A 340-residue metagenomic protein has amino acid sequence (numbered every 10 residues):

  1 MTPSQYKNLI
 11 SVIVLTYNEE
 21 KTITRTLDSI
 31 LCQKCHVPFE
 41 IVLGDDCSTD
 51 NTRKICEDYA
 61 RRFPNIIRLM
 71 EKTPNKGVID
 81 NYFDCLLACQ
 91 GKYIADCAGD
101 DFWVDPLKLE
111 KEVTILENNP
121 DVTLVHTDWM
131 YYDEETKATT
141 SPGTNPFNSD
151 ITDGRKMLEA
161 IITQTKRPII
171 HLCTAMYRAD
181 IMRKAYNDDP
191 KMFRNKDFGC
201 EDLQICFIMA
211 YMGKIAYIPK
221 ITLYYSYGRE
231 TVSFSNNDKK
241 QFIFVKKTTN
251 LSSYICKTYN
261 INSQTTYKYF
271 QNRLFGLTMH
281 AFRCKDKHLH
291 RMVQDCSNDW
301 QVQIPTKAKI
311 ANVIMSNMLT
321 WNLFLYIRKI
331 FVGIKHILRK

Functional and structural regions predicted by a protein language model:
E19-C32: Short, well-formed alpha-helical segments that are part of the catalytic scaffolds of diverse glycosyltransferases
D45-K54, P74, A98: A conserved acidic beta->alpha catalytic loop
K72-C89, K111: Glycine-rich, basic loop-to-helix element that forms the pyrophosphate-binding segment of sugar-nucleotide handling
I94: Short aromatic/hydrophobic "clamp" motif used to bind/position activated sugar donors
L107-P142: Conserved donor NDP-sugar-binding/catalytic core segment of glycosyltransferases
P146-K239: Conserved nucleotide-sugar donor-binding catalytic segment
G154-R155, D197-F198, I221-R229, F234-Q264 (+1 more regions): Catalytic core of nucleotide-sugar-dependent glycosyltransferases
F275-K340: Membrane-interface aromatic/basic loop that binds lipid-linked glycans or pyrophosphate carriers, typified by
